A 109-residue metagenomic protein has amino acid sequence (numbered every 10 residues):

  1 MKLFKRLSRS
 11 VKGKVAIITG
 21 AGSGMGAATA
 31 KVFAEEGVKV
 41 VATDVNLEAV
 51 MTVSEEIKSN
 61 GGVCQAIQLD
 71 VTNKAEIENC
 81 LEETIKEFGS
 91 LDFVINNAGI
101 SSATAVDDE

Functional and structural regions predicted by a protein language model:
M1-I17: Flexible N-terminal pre-Rossmann segment of NAD(P)-dependent oxidoreductases
V15, G22-G24: Conserved glycine-rich cofactor-binding loop
F33: Aromatic pocket-lining residues of Rossmann-like dinucleotide-binding sites
E36-T52: Conserved glycine-rich Rossmann-like NAD(P)H-binding loop of the short-chain dehydrogenase/reductase
L47-M51, I67-C80: The beta1-alpha1 cofactor-binding region of Rossmann-like NAD(H)/NADP(H)-dependent oxidoreductases
N60-V63, E83-N96, S102: A glycine-rich helix->loop->beta "capping" turn within Rossmann-like NAD(P)(H)-dependent oxidoreductase domains
E78, S101-E109: Conserved mid-core segment of classical short-chain dehydrogenase/reductases
